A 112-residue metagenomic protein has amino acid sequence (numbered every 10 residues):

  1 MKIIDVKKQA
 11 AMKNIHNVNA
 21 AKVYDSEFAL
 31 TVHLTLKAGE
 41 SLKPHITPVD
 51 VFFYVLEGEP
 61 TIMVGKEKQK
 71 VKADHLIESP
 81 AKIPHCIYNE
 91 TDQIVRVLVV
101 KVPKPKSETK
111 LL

Functional and structural regions predicted by a protein language model:
M1-F28, L111-L112: A short, N-terminal "cap"/entry segment at the start of jelly-roll beta-barrel domains of the cupin/DSBH fold
N17, V32-T47: Conserved short histidine dyad/triad with adjacent acidic residue
T35-K37, T47-I62, V100: Short, conserved beta-strand element in jelly-roll/cupin
E59-T61, K68, P84, I94: Structural motif
K66-A81: Short acidic-glycine-tyrosine-enriched beta hairpin
A81-P105: Ligand-binding loop in jelly-roll beta-barrel domains
